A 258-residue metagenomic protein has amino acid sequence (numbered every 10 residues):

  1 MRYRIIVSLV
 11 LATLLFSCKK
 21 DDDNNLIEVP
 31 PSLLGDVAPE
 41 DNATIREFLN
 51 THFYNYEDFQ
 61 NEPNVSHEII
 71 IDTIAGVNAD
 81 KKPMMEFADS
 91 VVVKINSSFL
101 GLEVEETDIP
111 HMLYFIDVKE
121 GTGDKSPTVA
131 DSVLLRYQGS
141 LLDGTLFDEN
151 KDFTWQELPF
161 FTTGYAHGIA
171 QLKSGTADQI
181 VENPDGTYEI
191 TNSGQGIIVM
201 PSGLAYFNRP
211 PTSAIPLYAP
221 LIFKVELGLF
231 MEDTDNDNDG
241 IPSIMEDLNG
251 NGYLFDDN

Functional and structural regions predicted by a protein language model:
M1-I5: Positively charged n-region of N-terminal signal peptides that target proteins for export
I6-V10: Sec-dependent N-terminal signal peptides
L14-S17: C-terminal motif of bacterial Sec signal peptides marking the signal peptidase cleavage site
K19-N258: Cross-family detector of peptidyl-prolyl cis-trans isomerase
